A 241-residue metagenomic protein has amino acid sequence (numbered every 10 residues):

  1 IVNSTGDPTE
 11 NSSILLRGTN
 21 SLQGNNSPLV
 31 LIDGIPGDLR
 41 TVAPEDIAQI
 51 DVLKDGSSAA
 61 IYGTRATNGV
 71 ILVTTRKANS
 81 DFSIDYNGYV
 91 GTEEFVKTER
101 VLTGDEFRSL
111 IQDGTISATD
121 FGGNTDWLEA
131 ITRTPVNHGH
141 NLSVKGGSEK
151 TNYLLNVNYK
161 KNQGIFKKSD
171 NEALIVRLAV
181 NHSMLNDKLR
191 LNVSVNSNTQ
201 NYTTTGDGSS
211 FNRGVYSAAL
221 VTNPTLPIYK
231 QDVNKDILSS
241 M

Functional and structural regions predicted by a protein language model:
I1-D33, L39, A48, A59-A78: Extracytoplasmic beta-strand/coil segments of soluble accessory domains associated with Gram-negative outer-membrane
D7, T64, R133-N137, S169-A173: Transmembrane beta-barrel outer-membrane domains
S12, G69, F82, G88 (+2 more regions): Hydrophobic, lipid-facing positions within transmembrane beta-strands of outer-membrane proteins
S21-Q23, G37-L39, G56-I61, A78-S80 (+4 more regions): Short beta-strands and strand-coil junctions in structured, solvent-facing domains, enriched
I32, T119-K145, K150-K160, K230-M241: Outer-membrane beta-barrel transmembrane strand signature
E45-S58, H138-T205: Surface-exposed extracellular loop regions of Gram-negative outer-membrane beta-barrel proteins
A60-I61, L128-R133, I165-K167: Outer-membrane beta-barrel domain signature
N79-G123, I165-F166, I175, A179-M241: Surface-exposed loop/interface segments of Gram-negative outer-membrane beta-barrel transport/assembly proteins
